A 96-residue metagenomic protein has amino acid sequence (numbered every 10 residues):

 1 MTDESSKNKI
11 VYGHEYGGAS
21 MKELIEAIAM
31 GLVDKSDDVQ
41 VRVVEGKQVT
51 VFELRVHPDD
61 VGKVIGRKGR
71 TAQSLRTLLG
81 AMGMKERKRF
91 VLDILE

Functional and structural regions predicted by a protein language model:
M1-K63, Q73-E96: RNA-contacting regions in translation and RNA-metabolism proteins, encompassing KH/S1 modules where present
